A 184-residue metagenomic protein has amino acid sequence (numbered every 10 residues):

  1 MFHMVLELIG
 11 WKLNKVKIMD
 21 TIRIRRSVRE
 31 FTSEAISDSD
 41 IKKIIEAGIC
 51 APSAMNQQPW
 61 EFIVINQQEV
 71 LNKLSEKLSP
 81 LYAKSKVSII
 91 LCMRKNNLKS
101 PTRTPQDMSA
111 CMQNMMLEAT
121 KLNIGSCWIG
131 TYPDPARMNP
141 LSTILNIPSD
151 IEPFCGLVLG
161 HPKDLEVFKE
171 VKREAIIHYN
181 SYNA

Functional and structural regions predicted by a protein language model:
F2-A184: Acidic, surface-exposed loops and disordered segments
